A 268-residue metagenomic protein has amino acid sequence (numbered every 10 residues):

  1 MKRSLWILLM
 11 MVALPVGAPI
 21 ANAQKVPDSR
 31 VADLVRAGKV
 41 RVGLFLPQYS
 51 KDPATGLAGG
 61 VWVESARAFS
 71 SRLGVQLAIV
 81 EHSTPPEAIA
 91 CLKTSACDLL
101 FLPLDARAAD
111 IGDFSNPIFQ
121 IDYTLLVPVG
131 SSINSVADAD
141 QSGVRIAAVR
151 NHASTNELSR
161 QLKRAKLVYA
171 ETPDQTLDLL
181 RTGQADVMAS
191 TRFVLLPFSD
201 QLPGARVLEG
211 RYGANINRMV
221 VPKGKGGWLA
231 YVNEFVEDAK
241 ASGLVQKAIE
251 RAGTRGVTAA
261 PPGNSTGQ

Functional and structural regions predicted by a protein language model:
A23-P103, A108, Y169, S242 (+1 more regions): Extracytoplasmic small-molecule ligand-binding "clamshell" domains of the periplasmic binding protein/Venus flytrap
Q24-V26, A153-A170, V207-L208, E237-Q268: Ligand-binding clefts/hinges and TM-proximal coupling segments of bilobed small-molecule sensing domains
L46, F119-G130, R192-E237, R255-Q268: Periplasmic-binding protein-like
K51-A54, V63-Q76, S115, D140-S142 (+4 more regions): Ligand-binding cleft/hinge of the Venus flytrap
F69, L92-K93, A139, L179-R181 (+2 more regions): Hydrophobic residues within well-ordered alpha-helices
A78-A90, N134, V168-T182, N215: Short helix-initiation/N-cap motifs at beta->coil->alpha
P86, L102-I111, R181-G213: A ligand-binding cleft/hinge motif common to bilobed small-molecule-binding domains
I118, V127-R145: Flexible hinge/capping segments at coil-to-helix
